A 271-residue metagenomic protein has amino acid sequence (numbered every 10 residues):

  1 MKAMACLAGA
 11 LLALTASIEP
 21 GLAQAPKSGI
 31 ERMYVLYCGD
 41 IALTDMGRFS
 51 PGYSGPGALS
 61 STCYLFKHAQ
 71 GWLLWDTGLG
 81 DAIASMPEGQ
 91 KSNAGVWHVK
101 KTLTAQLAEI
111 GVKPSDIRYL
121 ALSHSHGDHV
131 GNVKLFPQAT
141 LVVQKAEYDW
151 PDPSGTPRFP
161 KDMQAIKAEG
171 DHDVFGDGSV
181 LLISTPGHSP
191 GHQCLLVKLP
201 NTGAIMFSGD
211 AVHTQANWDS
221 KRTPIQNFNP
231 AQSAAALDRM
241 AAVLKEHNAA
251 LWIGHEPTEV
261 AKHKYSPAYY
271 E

Functional and structural regions predicted by a protein language model:
C6-S17: Bacterial N-terminal signal peptides
E19-A23: Sec/Tat signal peptide C-region and signal peptidase I cleavage site
Q24-S28, H98-D116, T140-S184, N229-N248: Metallo-beta-lactamase
R32-V35, G57, C63-K67, L73 (+1 more regions): Core dinuclear metal-dependent hydrolase active-site scaffold
C38-G39, T77-L79, S125, A146-E147 (+3 more regions): Active-site metal-binding loops of divalent metal-dependent hydrolases
D40-A105, C194-V212: Conserved beta-strand hairpin/beta-sheet module of binuclear metal-dependent hydrolase folds, prominently
S85-V142: Active-site metal-binding motif and surrounding structural segment of the metallo-beta-lactamase
N93-A105, L196, N201-E271: Cap/insert and terminal regions of metallo-dependent hydrolase folds
